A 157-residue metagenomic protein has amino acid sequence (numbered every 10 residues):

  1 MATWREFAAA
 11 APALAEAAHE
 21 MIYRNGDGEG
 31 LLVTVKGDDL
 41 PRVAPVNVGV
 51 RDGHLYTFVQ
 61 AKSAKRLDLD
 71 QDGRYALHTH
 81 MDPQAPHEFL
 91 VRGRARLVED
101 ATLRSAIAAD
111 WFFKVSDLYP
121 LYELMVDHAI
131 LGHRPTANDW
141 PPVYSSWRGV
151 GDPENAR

Functional and structural regions predicted by a protein language model:
M1-A13, P86-R157: Charged, gly/pro-rich active-site loop segments
A2-G30: Short, basic/aromatic recognition patches
M21, R51, R96-V98: Short alpha-helical scaffold segments that flank and stabilize functional sites
D27-A61, Y75-M81, F89-V91: Short beta-strand segments
D72: Acidic-histidine catalytic/liganding microenvironments
